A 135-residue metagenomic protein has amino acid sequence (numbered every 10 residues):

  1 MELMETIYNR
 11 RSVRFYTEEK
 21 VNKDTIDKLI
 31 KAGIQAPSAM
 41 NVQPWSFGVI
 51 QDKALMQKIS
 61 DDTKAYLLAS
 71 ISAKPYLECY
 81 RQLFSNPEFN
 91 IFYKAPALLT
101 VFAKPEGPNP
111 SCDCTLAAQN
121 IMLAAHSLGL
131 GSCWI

Functional and structural regions predicted by a protein language model:
M1-D27: Specificity-determining recognition surfaces
R10-R14, I34, M56: Short, cationic motifs built from Arg/Lys/His that form the positively charged side of catalytic pockets
I26-I34: A structural motif
G33, L99, K104-I135: Small-aliphatic-rich amphipathic alpha-helix that forms the alpha element of a beta-alpha
P37-N41: Glycine-rich phosphate/pyrophosphate-binding beta-alpha loops
Q43-C114: Glycine/small-residue-rich phosphate/adenosyl-binding loop
